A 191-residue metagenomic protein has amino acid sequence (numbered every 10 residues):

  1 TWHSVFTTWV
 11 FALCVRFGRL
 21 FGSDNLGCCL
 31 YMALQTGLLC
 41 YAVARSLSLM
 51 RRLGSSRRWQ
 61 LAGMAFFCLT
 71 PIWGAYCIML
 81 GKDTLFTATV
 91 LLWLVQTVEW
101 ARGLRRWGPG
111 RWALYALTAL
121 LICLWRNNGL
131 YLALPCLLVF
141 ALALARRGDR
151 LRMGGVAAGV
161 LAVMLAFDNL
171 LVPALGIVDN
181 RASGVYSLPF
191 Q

Functional and structural regions predicted by a protein language model:
T1, Y131, M153-Q191: Juxtamembrane membrane-water interface segments immediately following transmembrane helices in multi-pass
T1-C14, G22, L26: Extracytoplasmic catalytic/substrate-binding loops of multi-pass membrane glycan-assembly enzymes
A33-G54, A88, L92, Q96: Transmembrane-helix motifs of polytopic, lipid-linked glycan transferases
R57-L61, G103-L120, R150-G155: Short hydrophobic alpha-helices at membrane interfaces in multi-pass membrane enzymes
Q60-P71, V95, A119, C123: Short helix- or helix-capping micro-motifs that position conserved polar/aromatic residues at function-defining sites
I78-L85, W125: Short acidic/glycine- and proline-prone juxtamembrane loop motifs at membrane-interface regions of multi-pass membrane
F86-L104, Y115-A119, C136-L137: Specific aromatic-rich, kink-prone transmembrane helix
R111-R126, L138, G159-M164: Membrane-interface alpha helices of multi-pass inner-membrane proteins
